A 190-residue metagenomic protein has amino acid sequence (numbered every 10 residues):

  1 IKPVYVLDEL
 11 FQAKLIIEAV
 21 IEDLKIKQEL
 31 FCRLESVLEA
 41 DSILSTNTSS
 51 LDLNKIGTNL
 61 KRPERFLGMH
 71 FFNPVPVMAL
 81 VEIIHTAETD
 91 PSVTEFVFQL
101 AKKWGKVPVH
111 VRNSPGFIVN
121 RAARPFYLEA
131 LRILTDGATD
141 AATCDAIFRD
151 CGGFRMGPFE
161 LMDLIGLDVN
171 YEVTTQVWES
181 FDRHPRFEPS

Functional and structural regions predicted by a protein language model:
I1-S190: N-terminal glycine-rich phosphate-binding loop for ADP-containing cofactors
